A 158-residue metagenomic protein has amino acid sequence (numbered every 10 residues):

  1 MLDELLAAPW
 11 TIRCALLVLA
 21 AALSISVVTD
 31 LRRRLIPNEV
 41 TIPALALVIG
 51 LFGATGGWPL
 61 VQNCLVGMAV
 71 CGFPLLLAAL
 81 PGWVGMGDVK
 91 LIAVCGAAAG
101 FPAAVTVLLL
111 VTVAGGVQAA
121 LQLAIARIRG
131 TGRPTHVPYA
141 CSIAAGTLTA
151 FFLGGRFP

Functional and structural regions predicted by a protein language model:
M1-P158: A membrane-topology feature that recognizes alpha-helical transmembrane segments and their immediate juxtamembrane
